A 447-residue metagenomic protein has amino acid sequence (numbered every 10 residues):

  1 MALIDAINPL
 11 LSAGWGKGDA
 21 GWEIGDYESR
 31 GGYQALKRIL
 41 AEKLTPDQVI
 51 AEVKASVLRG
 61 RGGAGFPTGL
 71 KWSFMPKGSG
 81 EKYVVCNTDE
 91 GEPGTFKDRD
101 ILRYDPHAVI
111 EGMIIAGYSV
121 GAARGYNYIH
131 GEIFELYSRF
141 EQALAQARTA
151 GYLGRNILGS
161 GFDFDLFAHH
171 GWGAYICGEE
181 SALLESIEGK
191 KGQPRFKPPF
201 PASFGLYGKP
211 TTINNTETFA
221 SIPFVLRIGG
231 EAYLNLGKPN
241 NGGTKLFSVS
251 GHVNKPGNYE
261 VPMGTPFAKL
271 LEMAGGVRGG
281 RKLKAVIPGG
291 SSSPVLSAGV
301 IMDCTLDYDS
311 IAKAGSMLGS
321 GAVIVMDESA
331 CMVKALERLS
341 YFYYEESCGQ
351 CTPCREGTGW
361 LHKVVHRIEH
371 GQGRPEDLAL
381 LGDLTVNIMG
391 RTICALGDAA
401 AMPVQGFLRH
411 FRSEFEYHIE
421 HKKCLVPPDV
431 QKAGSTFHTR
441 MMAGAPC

Functional and structural regions predicted by a protein language model:
M1-E52: Cofactor-/ligand-binding subdomain signature composed of acidic, glycine-rich, tryptophan-containing flexible loops
Y27-Q34, N87-D98, P201-L206, S248-V253: Gly-rich Lys/Arg/Thr-decorated short loops/hinges at beta-loop-alpha junctions or inter-strand turns that position
A35-V53, G80-K82, T88, K97-L102 (+5 more regions): Ferredoxin-type iron-sulfur electron-transfer modules in oxidoreductases and energy-metabolism complexes
I39-G78, L234-N235, N240, S248 (+3 more regions): Accessory "access/gating" subregions that flank catalytic or transport cores
K54-F74, E92, A116, G171-E185 (+3 more regions): Conserved phosphate/anionic-ligand binding catalytic regions in large, soluble enzymes, centered on
D105-S119: Histidine-anchored nucleotide/phosphate-binding helix
G112-A116, P262-G280: Short amphipathic, charge-patterned alpha-helical segments
Y137-M263, G275: Hydrophobic alpha-helical positions that pack around
